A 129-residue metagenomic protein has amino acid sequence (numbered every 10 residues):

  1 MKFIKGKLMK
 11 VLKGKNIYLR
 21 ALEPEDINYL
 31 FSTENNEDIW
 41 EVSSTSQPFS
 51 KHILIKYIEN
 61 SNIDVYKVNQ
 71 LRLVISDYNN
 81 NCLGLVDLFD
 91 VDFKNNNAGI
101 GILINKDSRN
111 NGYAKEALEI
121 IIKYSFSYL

Functional and structural regions predicted by a protein language model:
K2-D107: GNAT-family acyltransferases
N110-Y124: Conserved acetyl-CoA-binding loop-helix of GNAT-fold acetyltransferases
S127-L129: Conserved GNAT acetyl-CoA-binding A-motif
